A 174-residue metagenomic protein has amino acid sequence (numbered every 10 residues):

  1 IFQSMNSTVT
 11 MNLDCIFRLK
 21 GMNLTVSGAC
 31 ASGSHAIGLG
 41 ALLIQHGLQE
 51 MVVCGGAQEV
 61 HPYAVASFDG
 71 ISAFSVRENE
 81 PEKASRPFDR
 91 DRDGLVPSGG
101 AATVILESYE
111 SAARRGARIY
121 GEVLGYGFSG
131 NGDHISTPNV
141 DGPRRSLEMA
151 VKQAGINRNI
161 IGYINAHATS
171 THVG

Functional and structural regions predicted by a protein language model:
I1-L24, G28, A57-V65, R158-V173: Conserved beta-ketoacyl condensing-enzyme motif
I1-L39, I71-P97: Conserved catalytic cysteine-centered active-site region of acyl-thioester-dependent Claisen-condensing enzymes
Q3, S7-M11, C15, G38 (+9 more regions): Residues on a specific face of well-ordered alpha-helices
L13, G33, G40, F68 (+4 more regions): Conserved small-residue
C15-L19, L42-E50, A57-Q58, A73-V76 (+5 more regions): Generic secondary-structure signature for well-ordered alpha-helical cores
A31, H35-A36, L43, E50 (+5 more regions): Short, flexible micro-motifs
L48-D93, Y126-V140, A166-V173: Acyl-CoA/ACP chain-elongation machinery
N79-I156, I160-Y163: Condensing-enzyme catalytic core mediating Claisen C-C bond formation in acyl metabolism
